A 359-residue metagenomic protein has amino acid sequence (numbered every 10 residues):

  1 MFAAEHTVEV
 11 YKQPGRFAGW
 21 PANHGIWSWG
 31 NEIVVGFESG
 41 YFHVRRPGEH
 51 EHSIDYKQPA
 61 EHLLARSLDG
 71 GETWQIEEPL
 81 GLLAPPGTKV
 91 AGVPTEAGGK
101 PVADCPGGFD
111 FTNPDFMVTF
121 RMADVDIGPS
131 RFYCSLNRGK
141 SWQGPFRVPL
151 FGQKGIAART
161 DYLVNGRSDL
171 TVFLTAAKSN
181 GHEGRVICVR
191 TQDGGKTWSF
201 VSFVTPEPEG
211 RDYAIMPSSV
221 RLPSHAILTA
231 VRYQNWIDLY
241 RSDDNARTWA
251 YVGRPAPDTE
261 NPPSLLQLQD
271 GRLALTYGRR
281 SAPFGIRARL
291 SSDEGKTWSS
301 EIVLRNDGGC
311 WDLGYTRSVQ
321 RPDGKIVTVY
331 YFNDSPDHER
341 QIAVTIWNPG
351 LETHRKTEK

Functional and structural regions predicted by a protein language model:
M1-K359: Asp-box/BNR beta-propeller blade signature and adjacent active/binding-site loops in extracellular glycan-interacting
